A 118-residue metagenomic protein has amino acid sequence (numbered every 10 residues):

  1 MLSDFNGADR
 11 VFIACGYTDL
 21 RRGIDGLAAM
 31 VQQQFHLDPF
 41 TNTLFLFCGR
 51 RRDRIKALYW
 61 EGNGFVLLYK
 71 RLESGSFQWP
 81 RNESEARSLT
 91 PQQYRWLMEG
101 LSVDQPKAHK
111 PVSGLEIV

Functional and structural regions predicted by a protein language model:
M1-V118: Polybasic/polar functional segments that serve as interface/processing modules
